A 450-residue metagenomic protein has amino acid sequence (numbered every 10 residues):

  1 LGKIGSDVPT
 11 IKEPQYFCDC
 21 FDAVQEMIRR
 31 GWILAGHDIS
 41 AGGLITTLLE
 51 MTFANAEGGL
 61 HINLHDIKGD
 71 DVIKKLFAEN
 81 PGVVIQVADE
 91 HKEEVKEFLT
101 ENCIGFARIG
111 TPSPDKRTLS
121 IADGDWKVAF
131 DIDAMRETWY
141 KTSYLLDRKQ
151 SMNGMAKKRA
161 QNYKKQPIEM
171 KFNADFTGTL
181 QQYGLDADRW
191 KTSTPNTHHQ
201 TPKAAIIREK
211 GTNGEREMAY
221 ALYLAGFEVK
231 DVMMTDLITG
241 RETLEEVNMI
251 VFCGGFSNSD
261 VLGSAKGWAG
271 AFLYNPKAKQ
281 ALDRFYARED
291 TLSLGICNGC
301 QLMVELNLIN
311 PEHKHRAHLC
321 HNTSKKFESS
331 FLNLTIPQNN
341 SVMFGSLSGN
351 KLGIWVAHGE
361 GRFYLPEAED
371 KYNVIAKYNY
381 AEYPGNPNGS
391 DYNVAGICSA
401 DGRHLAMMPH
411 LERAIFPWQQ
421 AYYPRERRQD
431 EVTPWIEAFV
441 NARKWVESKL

Functional and structural regions predicted by a protein language model:
L1, L48-N55, E97-G105, Y220-L224 (+5 more regions): Short, solvent-exposed amphipathic alpha-helical segments in soluble enzyme and RNA/protein-processing domains
L1-F77, D89-K203, G211: Intein/HINT protein-splicing elements and their conserved insertion hotspots or analogous self-processing inserts
I45-L48, E94-K96, G214-E217, D260-V261 (+5 more regions): Short helix/loop capping segments that flank catalytic or ligand/cofactor-binding pockets
G82-A88: Carbohydrate-binding surface patches
G105, D290-L292, R403: Proline-centered loop/turn at the N-terminus of a beta-strand
D123-I296, C300-P311, H321-E328, D391 (+1 more regions): N-terminal beta1-alpha1 cap of cysteine-dependent amidohydrolase-like domains
R241-E242, D283-R284, H318-L450: Amide-donor transfer/coupling interface in amidating biosynthetic enzymes
